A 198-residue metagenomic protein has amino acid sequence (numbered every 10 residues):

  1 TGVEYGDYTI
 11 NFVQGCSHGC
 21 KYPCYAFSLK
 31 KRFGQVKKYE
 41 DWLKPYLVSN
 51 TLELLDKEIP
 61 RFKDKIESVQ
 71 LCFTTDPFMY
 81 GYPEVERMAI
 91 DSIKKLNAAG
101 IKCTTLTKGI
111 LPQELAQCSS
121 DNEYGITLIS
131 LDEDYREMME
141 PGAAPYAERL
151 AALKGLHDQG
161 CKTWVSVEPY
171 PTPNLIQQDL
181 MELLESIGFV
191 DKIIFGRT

Functional and structural regions predicted by a protein language model:
T1-S68: N-terminal [4Fe-4S]-dependent radical SAM core
T51-T198: Conserved AdoMet/S-adenosylmethionine-binding subsite of the radical SAM
